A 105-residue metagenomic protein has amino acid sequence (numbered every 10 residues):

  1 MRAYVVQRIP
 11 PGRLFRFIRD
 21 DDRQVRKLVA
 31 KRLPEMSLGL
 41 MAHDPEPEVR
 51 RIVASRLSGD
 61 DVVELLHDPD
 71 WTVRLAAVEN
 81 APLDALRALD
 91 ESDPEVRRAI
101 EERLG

Functional and structural regions predicted by a protein language model:
M1-G105: Alpha-helical scaffold segments
